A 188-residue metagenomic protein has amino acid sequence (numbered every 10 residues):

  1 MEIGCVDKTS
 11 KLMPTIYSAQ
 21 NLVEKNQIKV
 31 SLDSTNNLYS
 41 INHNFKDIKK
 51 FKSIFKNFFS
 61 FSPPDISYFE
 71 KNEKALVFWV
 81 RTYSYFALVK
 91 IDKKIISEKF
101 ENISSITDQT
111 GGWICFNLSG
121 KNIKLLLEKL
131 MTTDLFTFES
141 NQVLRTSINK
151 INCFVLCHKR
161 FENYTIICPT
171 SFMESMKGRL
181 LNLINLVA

Functional and structural regions predicted by a protein language model:
M1-A188: Basic, glycine/lysine-rich polyanion-binding surfaces/domains
